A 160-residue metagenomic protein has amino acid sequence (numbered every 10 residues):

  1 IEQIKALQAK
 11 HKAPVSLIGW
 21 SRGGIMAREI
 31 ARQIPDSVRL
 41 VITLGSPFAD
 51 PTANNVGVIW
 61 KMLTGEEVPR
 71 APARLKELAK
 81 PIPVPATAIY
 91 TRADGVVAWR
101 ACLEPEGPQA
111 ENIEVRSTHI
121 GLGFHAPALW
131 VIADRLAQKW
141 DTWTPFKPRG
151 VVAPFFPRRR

Functional and structural regions predicted by a protein language model:
I1-P85, I89, R158-R159: Serine-dependent carboxylesterase/thioesterase catalytic core of lipase-like alpha/beta-hydrolase/SGNH enzymes
I82-R160: C-terminal catalytic-base region of ester-bond hydrolases, centering on the histidine of the charge-relay
